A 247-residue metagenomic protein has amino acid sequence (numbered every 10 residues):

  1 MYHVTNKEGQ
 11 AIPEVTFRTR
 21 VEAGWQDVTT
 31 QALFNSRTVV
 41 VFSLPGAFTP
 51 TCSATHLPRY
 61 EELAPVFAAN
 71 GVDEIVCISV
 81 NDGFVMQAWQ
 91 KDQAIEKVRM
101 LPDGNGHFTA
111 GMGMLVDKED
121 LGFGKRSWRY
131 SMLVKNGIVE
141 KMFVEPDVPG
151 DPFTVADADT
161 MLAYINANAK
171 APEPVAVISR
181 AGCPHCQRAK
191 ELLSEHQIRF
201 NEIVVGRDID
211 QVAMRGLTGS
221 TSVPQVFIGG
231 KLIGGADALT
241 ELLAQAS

Functional and structural regions predicted by a protein language model:
M1-A176, R180-Q211, R215-V223, L232 (+1 more regions): Chalcogenol-based redox active-site neighborhoods
